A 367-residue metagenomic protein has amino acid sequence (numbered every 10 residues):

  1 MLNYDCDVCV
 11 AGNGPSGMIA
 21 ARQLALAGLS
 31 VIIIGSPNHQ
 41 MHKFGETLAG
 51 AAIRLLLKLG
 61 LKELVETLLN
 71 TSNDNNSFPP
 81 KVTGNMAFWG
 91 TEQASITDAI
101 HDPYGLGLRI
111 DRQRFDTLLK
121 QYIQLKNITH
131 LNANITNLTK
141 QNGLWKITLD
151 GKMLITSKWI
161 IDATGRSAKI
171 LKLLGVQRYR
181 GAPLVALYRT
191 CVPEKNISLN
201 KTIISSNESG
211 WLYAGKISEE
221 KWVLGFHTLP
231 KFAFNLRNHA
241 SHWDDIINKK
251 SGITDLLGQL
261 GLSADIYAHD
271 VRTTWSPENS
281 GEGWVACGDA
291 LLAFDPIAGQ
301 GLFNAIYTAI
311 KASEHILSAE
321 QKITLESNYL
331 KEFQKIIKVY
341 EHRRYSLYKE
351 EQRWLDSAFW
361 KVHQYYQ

Functional and structural regions predicted by a protein language model:
C9-N13, A25-E46: Glycine-rich FAD pyrophosphate-binding loop
A11, D162-A163, A286: Redox-cofactor binding/interface segments in oxidoreductases and associated redox assembly factors
N13, T164-G165, F294: Glycine-rich, N-terminal phosphate-binding loop of Rossmann-like dinucleotide-binding domains
G17: N-terminal Rossmann-fold NAD(P) dinucleotide-binding loop
K58-F115: A conserved beta-strand/loop capping segment in the N-terminal third of enzymes that catalyze redox or closely related
F78, L154, F234-S313, Q321-I323 (+1 more regions): FAD/FMN-dependent oxidoreductases across multiple families
Y122-I253: Predominantly flavin-linked oxidoreductase catalytic cores and closely associated redox partners
E314-Q367: C-terminal helical "tail/cap" subdomain of flavin- and related membrane-associated enzymes
